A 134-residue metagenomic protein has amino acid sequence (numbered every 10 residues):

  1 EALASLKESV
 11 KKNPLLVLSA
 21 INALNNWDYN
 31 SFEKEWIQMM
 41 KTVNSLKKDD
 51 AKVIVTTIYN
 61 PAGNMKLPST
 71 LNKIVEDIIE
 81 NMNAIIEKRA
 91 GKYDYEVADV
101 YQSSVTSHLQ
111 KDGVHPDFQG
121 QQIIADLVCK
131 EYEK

Functional and structural regions predicted by a protein language model:
E1-F118, Q122-E133: Alpha-helical cap/lid subdomain in secreted, periplasmic, or secretory-pathway luminal O-acyl-processing enzymes
